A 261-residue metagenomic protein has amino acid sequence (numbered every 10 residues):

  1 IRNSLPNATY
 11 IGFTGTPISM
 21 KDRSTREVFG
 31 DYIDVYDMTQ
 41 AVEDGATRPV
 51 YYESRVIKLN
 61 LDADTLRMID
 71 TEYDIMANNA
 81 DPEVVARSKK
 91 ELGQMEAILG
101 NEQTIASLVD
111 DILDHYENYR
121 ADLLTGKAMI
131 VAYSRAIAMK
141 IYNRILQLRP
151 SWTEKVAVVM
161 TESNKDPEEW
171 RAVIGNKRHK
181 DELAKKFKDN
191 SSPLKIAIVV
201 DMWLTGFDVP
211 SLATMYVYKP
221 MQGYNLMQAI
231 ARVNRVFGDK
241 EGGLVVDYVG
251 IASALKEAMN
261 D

Functional and structural regions predicted by a protein language model:
I1, S24-D31, R67-I69, R144-R149 (+4 more regions): Short secondary-structure boundary/capping segments
R2-K21, G45: Conserved helicase ATPase motor motifs in RecA-like P-loop NTPase domains
L5-T9, D31-I33, D44-V50, T125-G126 (+4 more regions): Short glycine-/polar-rich loops that comprise or flank the Walker A/P-loop and associated switch/sensor motifs
G15-M20, V56-L61, R135-I137, S163-K165 (+4 more regions): Conserved nucleotide-binding/hydrolysis micro-motifs of P-loop NTPases
D22-T125, Y142, L146: Interdomain helical connector at the RecA1-RecA2 junction of SF1/SF2 helicase-like NTPases
E53, P193, L226, I230-N260: Conserved segment of the helicase C-terminal RecA-like domain
K89-V199: Conserved C-terminal RecA-like helicase domain
K195-V199, W203-Q228, G243-D247: A short beta-strand element within the Helicase C-terminal
